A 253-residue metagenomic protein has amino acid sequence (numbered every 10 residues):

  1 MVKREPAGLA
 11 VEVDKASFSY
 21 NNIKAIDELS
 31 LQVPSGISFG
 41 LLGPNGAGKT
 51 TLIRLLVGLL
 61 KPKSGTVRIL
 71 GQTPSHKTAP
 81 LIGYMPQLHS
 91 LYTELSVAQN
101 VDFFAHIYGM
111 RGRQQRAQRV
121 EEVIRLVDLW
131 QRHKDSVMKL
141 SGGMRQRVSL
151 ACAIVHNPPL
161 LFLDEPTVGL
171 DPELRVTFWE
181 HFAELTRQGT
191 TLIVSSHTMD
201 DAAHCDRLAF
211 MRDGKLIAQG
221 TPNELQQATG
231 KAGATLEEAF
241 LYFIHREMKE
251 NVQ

Functional and structural regions predicted by a protein language model:
V57: Helix-to-loop junction immediately C-terminal to a conserved catalytic motif
G65-P80: Conserved ABC transporter NBD signature motif
E94, S136-L140: Conserved ABC ATPase signature
D102, H106-G109, Q114-R132: Conserved ABC ATPase "signature" region
L161-E165: Catalytic Walker B motif of ABC-type/P-loop ATPase nucleotide-binding domains
Q219-G220: ABC ATPase "signature
